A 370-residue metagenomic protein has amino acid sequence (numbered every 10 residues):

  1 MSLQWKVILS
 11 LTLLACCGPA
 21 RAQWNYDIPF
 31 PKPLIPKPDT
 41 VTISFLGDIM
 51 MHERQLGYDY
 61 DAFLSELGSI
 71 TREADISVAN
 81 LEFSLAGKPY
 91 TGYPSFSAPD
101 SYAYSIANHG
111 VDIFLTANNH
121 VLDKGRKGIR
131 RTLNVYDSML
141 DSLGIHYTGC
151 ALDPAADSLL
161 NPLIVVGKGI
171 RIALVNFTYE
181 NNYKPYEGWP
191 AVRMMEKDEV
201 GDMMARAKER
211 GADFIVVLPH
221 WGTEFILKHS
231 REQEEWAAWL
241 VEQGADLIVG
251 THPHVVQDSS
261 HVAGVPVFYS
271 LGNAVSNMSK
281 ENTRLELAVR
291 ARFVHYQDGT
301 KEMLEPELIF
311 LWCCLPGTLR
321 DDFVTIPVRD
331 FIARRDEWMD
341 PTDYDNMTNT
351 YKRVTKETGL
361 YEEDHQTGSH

Functional and structural regions predicted by a protein language model:
M1-I8: Bacterial N-terminal signal peptides that target proteins for export
I8-C16: Bacterial N-terminal signal peptides
G18-R21: Sec/Tat signal peptide C-region and signal peptidase I cleavage site
Q23-H370: Acidic, metal/ion-coordinating pockets
